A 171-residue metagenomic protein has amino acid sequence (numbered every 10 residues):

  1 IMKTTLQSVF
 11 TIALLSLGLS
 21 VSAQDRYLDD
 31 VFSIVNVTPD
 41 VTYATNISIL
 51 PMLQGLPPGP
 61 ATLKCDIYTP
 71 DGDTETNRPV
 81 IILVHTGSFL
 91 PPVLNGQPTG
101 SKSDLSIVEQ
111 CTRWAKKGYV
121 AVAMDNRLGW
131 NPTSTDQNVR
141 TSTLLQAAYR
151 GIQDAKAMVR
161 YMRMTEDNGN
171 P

Functional and structural regions predicted by a protein language model:
I1-D25: Bacterial Sec-dependent N-terminal signal peptides
Q24-T76: N-terminal cap/lid segment of alpha/beta-hydrolase-fold proteins
D25, Y43, L50-P51, L56-P58 (+2 more regions): Extracellular/surface-associated beta-sandwich interaction domains
Y68-T76, T112, D167-P171: Surface-exposed acidic, glycine-flexible loop patches that form ligand/cofactor-binding and adhesion interfaces
T76-G87: Short beta-strand element of the alpha/beta-hydrolase
S88-I107, R113-K116, V120-R150: Cap/lid segment of the alpha/beta-hydrolase catalytic domain
E109-Q110, M158: Hydrophobic residues within alpha-helices that form the first helical element adjacent to the glycine-rich loop
S142-G169: Alpha/beta-hydrolase active-site loop
